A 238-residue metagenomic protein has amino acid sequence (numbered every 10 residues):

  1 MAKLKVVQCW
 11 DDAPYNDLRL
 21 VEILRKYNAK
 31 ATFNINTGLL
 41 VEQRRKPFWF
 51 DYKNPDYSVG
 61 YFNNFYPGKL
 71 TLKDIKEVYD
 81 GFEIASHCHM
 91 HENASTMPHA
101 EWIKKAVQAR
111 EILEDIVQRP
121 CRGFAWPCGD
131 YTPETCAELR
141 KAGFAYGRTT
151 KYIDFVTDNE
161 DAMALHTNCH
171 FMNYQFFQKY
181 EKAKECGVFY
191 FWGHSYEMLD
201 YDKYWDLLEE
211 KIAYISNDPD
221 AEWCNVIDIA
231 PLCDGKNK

Functional and structural regions predicted by a protein language model:
M1-N16: Boundary/entry segment of secreted carbohydrate-active catalytic domains
Q8, D17-N28: Active-site-proximal N-terminal segment of extracellular/periplasmic enzymes that hydrolyze or transfer
C9-W10, A85, W223: Generic enzyme active-site microenvironment
D17, W102, A106, F176 (+1 more regions): Aromatic/hydrophobic pocket-lining residues that form the small-molecule binding cavity in soluble enzyme cores
R19-I23, E134-E138, K179, K211: A short acidic, amphipathic alpha-helical/loop segment
K26-N28, T32, E114, K141 (+2 more regions): C-terminal domain-boundary segment and adjacent tail
Y27-T135, D158-M163, V188-M198: Metal-dependent polysaccharide deacetylase catalytic core of the NodB/CE4 family, i.e., the active-site-bearing domain
P120, D130-F176, C224: His/Asp/Glu-enriched short active-site or ligand-binding loop at hydrolase and phosphoryl-transfer sites
